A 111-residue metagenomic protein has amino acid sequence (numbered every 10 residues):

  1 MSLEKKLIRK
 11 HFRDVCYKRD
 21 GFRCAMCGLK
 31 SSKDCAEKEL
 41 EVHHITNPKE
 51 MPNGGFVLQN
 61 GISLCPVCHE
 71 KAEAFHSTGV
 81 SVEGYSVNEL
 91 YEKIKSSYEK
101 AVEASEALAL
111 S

Functional and structural regions predicted by a protein language model:
S2, D34-C35, N88: Alpha-helical interaction segments
S2-F12, V42-M51: Short Cys/His-rich Zn2+-coordinating modules
I8-E41, C65-V67: Short cysteine-rich loop/turn motifs with clustered Cys
F22, T46-K49, K71: Intrinsic disorder/low-complexity detector
G28-S63, H76-T78, E83: Histidine-centered nuclease catalytic patch
L58-S111: A detector for short metal-coordination/catalytic motifs
